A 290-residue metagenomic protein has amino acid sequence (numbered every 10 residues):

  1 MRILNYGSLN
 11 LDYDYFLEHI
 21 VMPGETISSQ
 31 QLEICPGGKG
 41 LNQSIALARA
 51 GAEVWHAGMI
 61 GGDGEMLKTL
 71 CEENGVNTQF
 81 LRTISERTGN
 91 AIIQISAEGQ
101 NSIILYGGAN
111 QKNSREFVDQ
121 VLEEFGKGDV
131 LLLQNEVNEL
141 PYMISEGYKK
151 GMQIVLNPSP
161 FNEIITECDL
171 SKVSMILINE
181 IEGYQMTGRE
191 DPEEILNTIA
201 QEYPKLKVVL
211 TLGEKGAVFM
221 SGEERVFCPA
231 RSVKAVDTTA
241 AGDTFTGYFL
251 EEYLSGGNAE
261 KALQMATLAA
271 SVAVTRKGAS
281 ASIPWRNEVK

Functional and structural regions predicted by a protein language model:
M1-L9, T69-T83, I95-V226: Ribokinase/PfkB-type carbohydrate-kinase core domain
M1-P23: Positively charged, low-complexity intrinsically disordered leader regions
R2-I3, P23-N90: Substrate-binding N-lobe of the ribokinase-like
I3-L4, E163, P192-K290: Conserved phosphate-binding/catalytic region of the ribokinase-like
L9, I60, V233: Hydrophobic pocket-lining residues within nucleotide cofactor-binding pockets
D12, Y184, S280: Nucleotide phosphate-binding site architecture
V21-S29, L177-N179, F227-P229: Short glycine/proline- and charge-enriched loop/turn segments that cap or connect secondary-structure elements
A48, Y148, L254: Gly/Ala-rich phosphate-binding loop of Rossmann-like dinucleotide-binding domains, activating on the conserved
